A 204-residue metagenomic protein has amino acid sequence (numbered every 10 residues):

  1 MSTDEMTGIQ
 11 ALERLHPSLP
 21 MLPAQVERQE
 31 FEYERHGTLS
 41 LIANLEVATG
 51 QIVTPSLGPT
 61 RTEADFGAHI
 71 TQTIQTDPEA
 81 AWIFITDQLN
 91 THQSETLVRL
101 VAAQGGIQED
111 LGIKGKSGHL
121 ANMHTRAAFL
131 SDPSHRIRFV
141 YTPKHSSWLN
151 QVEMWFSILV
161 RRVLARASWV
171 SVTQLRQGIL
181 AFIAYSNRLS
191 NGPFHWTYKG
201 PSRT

Functional and structural regions predicted by a protein language model:
M1-T204: Short functional hotspots at interaction and active-site rims
